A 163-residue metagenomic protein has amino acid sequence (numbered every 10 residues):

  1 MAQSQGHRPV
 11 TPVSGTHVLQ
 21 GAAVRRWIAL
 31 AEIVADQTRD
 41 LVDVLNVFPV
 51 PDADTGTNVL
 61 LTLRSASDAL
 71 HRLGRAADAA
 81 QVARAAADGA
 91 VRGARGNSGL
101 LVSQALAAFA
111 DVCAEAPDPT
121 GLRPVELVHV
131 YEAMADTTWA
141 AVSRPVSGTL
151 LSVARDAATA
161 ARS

Functional and structural regions predicted by a protein language model:
M1-S163: N-terminal loops that bind phosphate or other acidic moieties and the adjacent beta-alpha structural core
